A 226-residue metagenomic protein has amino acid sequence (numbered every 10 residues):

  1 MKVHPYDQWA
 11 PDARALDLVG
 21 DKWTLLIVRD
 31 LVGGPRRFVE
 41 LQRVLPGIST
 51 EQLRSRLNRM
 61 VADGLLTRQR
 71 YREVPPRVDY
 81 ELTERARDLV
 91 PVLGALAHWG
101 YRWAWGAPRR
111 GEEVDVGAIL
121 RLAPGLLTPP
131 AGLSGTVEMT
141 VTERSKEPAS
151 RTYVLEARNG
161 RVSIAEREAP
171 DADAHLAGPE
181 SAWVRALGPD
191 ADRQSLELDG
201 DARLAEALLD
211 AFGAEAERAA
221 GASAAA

Functional and structural regions predicted by a protein language model:
P11-I48, N58: N-terminal helix-turn-helix DNA-binding core of bacterial DNA-binding proteins
G20, R72-A95: Basic, amphipathic "hinge/linker" alpha-helix immediately C-terminal to the N-terminal HTH DNA-binding motif
E51: Key DNA-contact positions within bacterial/archaeal DNA-binding proteins
R85-V154, R203-A226: Acidic, aliphatic-rich amphipathic alpha-helical segments
E138-D192: Low-complexity, glycine/alanine/valine/leucine- and proline-rich hydrophobic stretches
A169-A226: C-terminal interaction segments
